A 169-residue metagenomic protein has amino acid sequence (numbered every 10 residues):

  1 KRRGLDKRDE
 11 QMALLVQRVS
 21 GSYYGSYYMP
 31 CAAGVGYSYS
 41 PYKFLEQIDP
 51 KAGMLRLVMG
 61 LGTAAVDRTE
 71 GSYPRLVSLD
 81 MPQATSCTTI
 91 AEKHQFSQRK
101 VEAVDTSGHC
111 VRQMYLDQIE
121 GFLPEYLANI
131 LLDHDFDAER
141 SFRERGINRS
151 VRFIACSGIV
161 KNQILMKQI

Functional and structural regions predicted by a protein language model:
K1-I169: Conserved mixed alpha/beta core segments that line enzyme active sites in large multi-domain catalysts
